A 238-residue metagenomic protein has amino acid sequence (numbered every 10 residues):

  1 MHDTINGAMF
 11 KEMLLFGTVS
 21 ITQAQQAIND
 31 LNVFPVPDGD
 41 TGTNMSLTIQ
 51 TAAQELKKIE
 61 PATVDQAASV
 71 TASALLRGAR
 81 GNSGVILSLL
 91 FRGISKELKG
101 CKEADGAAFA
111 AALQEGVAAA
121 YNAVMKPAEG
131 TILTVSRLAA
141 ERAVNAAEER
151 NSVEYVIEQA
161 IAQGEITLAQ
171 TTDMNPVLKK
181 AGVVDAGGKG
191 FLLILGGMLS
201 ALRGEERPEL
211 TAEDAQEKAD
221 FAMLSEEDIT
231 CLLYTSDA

Functional and structural regions predicted by a protein language model:
M1-S225: N-terminal glycine-/lysine-enriched basic segments
T230-L232: Flexible, low-complexity linker/loop segments at domain and module junctions
Y234-A238: Conserved small/polar residues in nucleotide/adenosyl-binding loops
